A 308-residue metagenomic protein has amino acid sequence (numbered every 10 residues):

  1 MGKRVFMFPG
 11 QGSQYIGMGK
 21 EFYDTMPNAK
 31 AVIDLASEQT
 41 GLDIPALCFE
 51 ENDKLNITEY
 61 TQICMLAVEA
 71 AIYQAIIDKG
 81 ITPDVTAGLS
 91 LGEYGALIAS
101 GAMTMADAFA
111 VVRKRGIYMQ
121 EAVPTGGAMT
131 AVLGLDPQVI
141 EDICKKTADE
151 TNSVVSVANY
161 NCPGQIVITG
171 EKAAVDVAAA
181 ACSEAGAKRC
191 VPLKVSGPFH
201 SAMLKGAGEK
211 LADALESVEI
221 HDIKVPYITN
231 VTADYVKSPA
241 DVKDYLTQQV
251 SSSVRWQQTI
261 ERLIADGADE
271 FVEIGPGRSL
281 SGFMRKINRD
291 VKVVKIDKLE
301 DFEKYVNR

Functional and structural regions predicted by a protein language model:
G2-I140, E270-L299: FabD-like malonyl-/acyl-CoA
G2-V5, H221-T229, Y235, D241-S252 (+1 more regions): Cys-dependent protein tyrosine phosphatase-like superfamily
Q11-S13, E38-T40, S100-S251: Alpha/beta catalytic cores of group-transfer enzymes, especially the acyltransferase/condensing modules of polyketide
C48, C144, A179, M284 (+1 more regions): Short, flexible helix/strand-to-coil boundary loops that buttress conserved ligand/catalytic motifs in alpha/beta
T61-I63, P198, S253: Glycine-rich phosphate/pyrophosphate-binding beta-alpha loops
I77, S183, I264-G267: Non-catalytic positions within long, well-ordered alpha-helices that form the structural scaffold/packing of enzyme
